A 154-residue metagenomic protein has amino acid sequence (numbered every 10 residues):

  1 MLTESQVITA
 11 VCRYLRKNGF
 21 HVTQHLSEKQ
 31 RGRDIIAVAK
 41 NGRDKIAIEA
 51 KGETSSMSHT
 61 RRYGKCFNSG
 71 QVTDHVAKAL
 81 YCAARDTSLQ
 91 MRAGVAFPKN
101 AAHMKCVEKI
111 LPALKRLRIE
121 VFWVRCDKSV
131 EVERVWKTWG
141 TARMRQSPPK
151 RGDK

Functional and structural regions predicted by a protein language model:
M1-R31, V38-G42, L89: Acidic-basic catalytic patches of nuclease active cores, encompassing PD-(D/E)XK and other metal-cofactor nuclease
M1-S5, G70-V76, L80-D86, W123-D127 (+2 more regions): Short secondary-structure boundary segments
R13, N18, K29, K51-G52 (+2 more regions): Acidic, metal-dependent phosphodiester-chemistry machinery of nucleic-acid enzymes
A37-M57: Active-site beta-strand-loop-beta-strand hairpin of nuclease catalytic cores that positions key catalytic residues
V38, S88-M91, V95-K154: Non-catalytic C-terminal interaction segments of nucleic acid-processing enzymes
K51-A113: Catalytic cores of nucleic-acid endonucleases
